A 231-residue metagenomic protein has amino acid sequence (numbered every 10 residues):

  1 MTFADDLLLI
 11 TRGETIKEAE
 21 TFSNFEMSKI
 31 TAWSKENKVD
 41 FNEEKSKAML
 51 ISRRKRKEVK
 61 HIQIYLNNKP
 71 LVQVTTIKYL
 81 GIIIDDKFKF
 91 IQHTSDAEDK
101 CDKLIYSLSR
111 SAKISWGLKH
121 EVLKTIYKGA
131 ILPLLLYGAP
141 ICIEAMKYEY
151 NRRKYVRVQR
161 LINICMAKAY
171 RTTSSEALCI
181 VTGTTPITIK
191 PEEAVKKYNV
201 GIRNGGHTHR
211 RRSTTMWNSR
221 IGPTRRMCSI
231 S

Functional and structural regions predicted by a protein language model:
M1-T15, S34-L50, T76-D86: Catalytic palm active-site di-aspartate
F3-D6, K100-S107, P133-Y137, V158: Amphipathic, well-ordered alpha-helical segments in soluble domains
D5-L7, S23, M27-I30, S34 (+7 more regions): Mobile genetic element proteins and their domesticated derivatives, centered on retroelements and DNA transposons
L7-A32, K89, M146: Catalytic palm subdomain of template-directed nucleic-acid polymerases, centered on the conserved carboxylate motif
I16, F25, D40-T75: Short, conserved micro-motifs composed of acidic
E20-S23, M27, F41, T94 (+3 more regions): Hydrophobic packing residues in well-ordered alpha-helices of helical domains and bundles
R53-K69, F88, R110-P133, Y137-S231: RNase H-like, metal-dependent ribonuclease domains
N67-T76, L80, D85-K87, Q92 (+1 more regions): Internal glycine-rich alpha/beta core junctions
